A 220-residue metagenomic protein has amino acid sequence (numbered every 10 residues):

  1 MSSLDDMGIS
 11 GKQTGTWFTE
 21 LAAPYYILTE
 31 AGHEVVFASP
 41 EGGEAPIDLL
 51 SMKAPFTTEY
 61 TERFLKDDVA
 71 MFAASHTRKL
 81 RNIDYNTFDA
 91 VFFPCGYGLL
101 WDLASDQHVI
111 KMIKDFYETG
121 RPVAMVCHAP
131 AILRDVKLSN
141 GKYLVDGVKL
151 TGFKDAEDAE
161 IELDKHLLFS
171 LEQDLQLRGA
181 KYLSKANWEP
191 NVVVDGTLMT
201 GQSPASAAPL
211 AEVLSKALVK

Functional and structural regions predicted by a protein language model:
M1-T119, A131-K220: Extended, subdomain-level signal for the structured scaffold at the beginning of enzyme domains
V123: Conserved, well-structured core segments that form or line functional sites
C127: Alpha-helical segment proximal to the catalytic Tyr-Lys
